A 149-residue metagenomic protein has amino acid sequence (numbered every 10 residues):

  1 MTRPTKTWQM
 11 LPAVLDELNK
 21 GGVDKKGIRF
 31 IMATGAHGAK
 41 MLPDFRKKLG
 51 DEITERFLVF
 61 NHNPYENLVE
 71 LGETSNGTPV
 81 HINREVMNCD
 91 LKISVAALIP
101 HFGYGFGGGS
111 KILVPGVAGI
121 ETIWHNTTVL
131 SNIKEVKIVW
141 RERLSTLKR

Functional and structural regions predicted by a protein language model:
M1, A33-T34, H62-P64, V95-L98 (+2 more regions): Fold-independent oxyanion-binding glycine-rich loops and adjacent beta-strand/coil segments at enzyme active sites
M1-M41: N-terminal active-site beta-alpha-beta segment that forms phosphate/nucleotide-binding and substrate-recognition loops
T2-M10, H37, T74, H81-R84 (+3 more regions): Catalytic cores of large soluble enzymes that bind and process phosphate-bearing ligands
P12-K20, D44-I53, G108-I120: A glycine- and small-aliphatic-rich helix-loop capping segment at beta-alpha/alpha-beta transitions that lines
A13, H81, N88-L91, I112 (+1 more regions): Alpha-helical scaffold segments in soluble metabolic enzymes
K26-M32, N61-P64, C89-D90, T122-V129 (+1 more regions): Short C-terminal domain-edge/linker segments immediately following a structured domain
K40-G107: An acidic, phosphate/nucleotide-engaging active-site surface
L113-R149: Extended, low-polarity segments enriched in aliphatic/aromatic residues
